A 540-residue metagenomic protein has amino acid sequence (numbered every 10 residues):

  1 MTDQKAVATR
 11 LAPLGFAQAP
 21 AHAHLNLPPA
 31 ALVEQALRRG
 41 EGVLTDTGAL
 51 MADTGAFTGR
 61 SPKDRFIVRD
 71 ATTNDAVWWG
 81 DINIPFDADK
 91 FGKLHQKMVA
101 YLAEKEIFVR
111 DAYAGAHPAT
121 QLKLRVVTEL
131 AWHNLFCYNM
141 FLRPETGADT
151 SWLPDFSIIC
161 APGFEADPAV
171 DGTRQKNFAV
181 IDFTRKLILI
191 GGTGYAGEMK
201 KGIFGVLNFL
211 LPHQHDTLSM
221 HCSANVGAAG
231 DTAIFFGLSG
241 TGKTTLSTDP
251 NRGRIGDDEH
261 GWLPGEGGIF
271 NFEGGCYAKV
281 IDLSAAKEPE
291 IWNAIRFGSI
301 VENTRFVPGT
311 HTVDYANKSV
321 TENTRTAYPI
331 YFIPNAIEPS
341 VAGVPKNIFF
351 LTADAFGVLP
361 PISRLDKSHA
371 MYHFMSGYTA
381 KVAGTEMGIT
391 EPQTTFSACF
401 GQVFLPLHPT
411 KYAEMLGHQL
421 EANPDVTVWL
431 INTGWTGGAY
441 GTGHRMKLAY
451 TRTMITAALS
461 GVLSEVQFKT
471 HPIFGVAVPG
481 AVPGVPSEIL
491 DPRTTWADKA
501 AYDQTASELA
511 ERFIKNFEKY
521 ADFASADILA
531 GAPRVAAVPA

Functional and structural regions predicted by a protein language model:
M1-T150: N-terminal accessory targeting/assembly segments
D3-T45, A56, H221-L238, D249-P250 (+3 more regions): Glycine-rich, often acidic-flanked micro-motifs that create phosphate/phosphodiester-binding or positioning elements
T73-W79, D182-L187, Q393-C399: Gly-rich Lys/Arg/Thr-decorated short loops/hinges at beta-loop-alpha junctions or inter-strand turns that position
P118-Q121, D167-A169, E198-K201, T244-T245 (+4 more regions): Short helix/loop capping segments that flank catalytic or ligand/cofactor-binding pockets
E165-P212: Charged, amphipathic alpha-helical linker segments immediately N-terminal to NTP-binding catalytic cores
T241: ATP-binding Walker
T245-I255: A conserved segment at the C-terminal end of the G1
I489, T494-A540: Generic C-terminus detector
